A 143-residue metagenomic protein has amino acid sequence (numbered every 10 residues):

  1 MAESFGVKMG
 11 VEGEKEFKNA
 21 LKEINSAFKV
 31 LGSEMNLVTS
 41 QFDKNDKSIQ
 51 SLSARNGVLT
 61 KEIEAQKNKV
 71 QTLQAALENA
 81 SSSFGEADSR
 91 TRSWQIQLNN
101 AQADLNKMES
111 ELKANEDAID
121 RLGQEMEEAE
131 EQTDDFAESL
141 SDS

Functional and structural regions predicted by a protein language model:
M1-E16, A20-S143: Residues at a specific register/face of alpha-helical coiled-coils
